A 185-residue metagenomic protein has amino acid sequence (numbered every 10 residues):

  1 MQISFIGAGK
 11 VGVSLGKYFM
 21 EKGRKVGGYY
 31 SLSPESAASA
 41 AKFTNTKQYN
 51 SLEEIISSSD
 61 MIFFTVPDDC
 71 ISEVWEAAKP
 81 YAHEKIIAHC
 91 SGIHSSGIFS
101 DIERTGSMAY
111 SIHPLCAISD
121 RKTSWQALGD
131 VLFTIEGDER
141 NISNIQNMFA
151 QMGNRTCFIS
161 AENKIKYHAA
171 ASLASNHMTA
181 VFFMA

Functional and structural regions predicted by a protein language model:
M1-E54: NAD(P)+-binding Rossmann beta1-loop-alpha1 motif at the extreme N-terminus of oxidoreductases
R24-K25, S107, N154: Short phosphate-binding/catalytic loops that engage adenosine nucleotides
G27-S31, I87-C90, F133-E136: Short, hydrophobic beta-strand segments that form beta-sheet elements in well-ordered domains
S36-F43, W125-Y167, S172-A185: Internal alpha-helical scaffold of NAD(P)-dependent oxidoreductase catalytic cores
T44-T123: Rossmann-like NAD(P)(H) cofactor-binding subdomain of soluble oxidoreductases
